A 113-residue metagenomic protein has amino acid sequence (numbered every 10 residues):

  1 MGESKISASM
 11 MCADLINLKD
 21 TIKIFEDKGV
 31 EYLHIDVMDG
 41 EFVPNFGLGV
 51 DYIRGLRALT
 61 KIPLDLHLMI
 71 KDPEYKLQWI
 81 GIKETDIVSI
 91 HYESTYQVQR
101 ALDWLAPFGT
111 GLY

Functional and structural regions predicted by a protein language model:
M1-I87, E93-Q97, W104-T110: Conserved N-terminal beta1-alpha1 strand-loop-helix module at the mouth
